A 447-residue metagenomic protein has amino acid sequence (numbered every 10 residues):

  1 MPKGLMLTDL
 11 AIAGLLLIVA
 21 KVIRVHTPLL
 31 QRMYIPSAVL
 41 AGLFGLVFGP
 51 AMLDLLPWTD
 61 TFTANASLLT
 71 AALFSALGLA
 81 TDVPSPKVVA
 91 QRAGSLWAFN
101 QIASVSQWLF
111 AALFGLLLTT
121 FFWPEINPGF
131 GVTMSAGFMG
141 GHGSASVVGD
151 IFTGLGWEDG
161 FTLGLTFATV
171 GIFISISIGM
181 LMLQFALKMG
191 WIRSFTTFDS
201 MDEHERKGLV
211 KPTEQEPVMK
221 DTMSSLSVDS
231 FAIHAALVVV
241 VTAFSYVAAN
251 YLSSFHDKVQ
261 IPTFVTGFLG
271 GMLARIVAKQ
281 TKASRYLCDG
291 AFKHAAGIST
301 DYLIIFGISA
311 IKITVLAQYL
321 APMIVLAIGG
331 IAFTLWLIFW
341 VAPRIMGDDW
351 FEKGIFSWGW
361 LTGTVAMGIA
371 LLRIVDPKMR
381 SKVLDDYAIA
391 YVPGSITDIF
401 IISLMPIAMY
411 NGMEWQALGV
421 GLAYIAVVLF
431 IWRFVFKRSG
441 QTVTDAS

Functional and structural regions predicted by a protein language model:
M1-K3, V19, L187-A232, K279-A283 (+1 more regions): Intrinsically disordered, low-complexity non-transmembrane regions of multi-pass membrane transporters
P2-L15, D60-F74, F130, M134-S135 (+6 more regions): Structural signature of hydrophobic alpha-helical transmembrane segments
L16, G42-G49, T63-Q91, L269-A278 (+2 more regions): Hydrophobic transmembrane alpha-helices of secondary-active transporters and Na+-translocating membrane complexes
I23-A38, L55-T63, L117, L181 (+1 more regions): Flexible hinge motifs at transmembrane-helix junctions and intramembrane kinks/re-entrant loops in multi-pass membrane
T27-Y34, L55-T63, T81-F99, Q280-K293 (+4 more regions): Interfacial helix-loop-helix linkers and transmembrane-helix boundary segments in multi-pass membrane proteins
V83-L113, H234-A235, H294, A310-F339 (+2 more regions): Entry/N-cap segments of selected transmembrane alpha helices and their immediately preceding amphipathic helices
I102, F114, W123-D159, M182 (+2 more regions): Alpha-helical membrane segments and immediately flanking helix-loop junctions that form or couple to the substrate/ion
F306, I313, M323, A327-F436: C-terminal transmembrane helix pair
